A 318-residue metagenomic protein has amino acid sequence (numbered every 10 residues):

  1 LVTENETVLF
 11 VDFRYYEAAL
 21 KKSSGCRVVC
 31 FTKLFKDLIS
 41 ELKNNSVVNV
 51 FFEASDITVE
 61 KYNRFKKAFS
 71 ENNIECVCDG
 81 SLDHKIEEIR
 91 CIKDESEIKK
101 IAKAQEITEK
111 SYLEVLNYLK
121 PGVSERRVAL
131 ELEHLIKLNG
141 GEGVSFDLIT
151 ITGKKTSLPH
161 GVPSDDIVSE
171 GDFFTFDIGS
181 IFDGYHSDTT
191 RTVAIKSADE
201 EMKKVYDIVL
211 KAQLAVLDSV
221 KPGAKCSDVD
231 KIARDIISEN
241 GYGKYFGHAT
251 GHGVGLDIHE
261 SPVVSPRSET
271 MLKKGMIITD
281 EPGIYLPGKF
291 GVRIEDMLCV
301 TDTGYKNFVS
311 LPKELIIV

Functional and structural regions predicted by a protein language model:
L1-V318: Active-site neighborhoods and metal-handling regions in enzymes and metal-associated proteins
